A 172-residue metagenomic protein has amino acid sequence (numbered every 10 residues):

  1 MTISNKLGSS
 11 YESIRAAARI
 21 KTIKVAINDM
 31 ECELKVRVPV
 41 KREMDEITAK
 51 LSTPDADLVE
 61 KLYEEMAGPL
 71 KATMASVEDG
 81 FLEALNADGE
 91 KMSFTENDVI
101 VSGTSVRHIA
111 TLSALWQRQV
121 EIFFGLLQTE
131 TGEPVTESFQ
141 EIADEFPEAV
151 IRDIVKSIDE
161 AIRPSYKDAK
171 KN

Functional and structural regions predicted by a protein language model:
T2-R19: Extended acidic low-complexity intrinsically disordered regions
Y11-R15, A26, K35-R37: A positional/architectural concept
R19-D29: Short acidic-hydrophobic surface loop/beta-edge motif
M30-N172: Short, surface-exposed, charged amphipathic helix/loop patches that serve as local interaction elements
